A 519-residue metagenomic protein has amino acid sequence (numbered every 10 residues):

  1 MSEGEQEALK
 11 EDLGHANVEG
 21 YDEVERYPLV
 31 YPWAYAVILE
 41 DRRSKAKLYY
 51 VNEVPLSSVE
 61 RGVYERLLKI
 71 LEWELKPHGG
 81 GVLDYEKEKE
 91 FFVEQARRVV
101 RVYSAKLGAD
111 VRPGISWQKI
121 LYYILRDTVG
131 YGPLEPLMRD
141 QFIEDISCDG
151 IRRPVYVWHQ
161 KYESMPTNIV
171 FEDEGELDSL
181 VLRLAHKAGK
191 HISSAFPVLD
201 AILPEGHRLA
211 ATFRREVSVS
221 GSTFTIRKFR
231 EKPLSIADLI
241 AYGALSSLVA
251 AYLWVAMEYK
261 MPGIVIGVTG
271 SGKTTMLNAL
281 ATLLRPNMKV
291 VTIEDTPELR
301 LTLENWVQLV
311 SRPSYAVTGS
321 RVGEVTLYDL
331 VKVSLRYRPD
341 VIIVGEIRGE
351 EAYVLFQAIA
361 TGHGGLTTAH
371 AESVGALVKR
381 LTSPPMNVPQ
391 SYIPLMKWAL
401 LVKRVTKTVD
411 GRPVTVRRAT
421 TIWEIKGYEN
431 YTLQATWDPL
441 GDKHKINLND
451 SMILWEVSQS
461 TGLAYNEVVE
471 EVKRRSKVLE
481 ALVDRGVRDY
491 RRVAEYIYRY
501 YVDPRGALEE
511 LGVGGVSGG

Functional and structural regions predicted by a protein language model:
M1-A188, I192, V513-G519: N-terminal accessory targeting/assembly segments
P55-L56, R152-R153, K161-E163, D173 (+10 more regions): Conserved nucleotide-binding/hydrolysis micro-motifs of P-loop NTPases
C148-M261, E304: P-loop NTP-binding catalytic core
Y252-I266, A279-V405: Switch/coupling sub-region of P-loop NTPases
G270: Walker A (P-loop) phosphate-binding loop of P-loop NTPases
K273: Conserved lysine of the Walker
W398-E480: Conserved P-loop NTPase
V478-G519: Terminal-proximal interaction/regulatory segments of ATP-powered molecular machines
